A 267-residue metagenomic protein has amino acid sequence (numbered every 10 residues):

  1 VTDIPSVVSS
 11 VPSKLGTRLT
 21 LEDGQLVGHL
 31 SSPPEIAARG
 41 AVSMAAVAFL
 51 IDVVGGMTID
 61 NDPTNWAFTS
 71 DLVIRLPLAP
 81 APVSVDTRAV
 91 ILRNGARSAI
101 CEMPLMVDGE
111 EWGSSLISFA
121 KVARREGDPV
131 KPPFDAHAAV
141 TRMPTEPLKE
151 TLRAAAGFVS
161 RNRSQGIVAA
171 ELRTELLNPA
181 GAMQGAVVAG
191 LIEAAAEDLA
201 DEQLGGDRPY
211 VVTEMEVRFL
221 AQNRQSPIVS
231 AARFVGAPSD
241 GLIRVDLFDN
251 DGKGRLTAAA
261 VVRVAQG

Functional and structural regions predicted by a protein language model:
V1-P33, V122-E175: Non-catalytic linker/capping segments at the edges of enzyme domains
V11-S13, F68, L152-R153, V211 (+1 more regions): Residues that act as N-cap/strand-start positions at coil-to-secondary-structure junctions
S13, V27-I59, T64, A169-L199: Hot-dog-fold acyl-thioester-processing enzymes
R18-A41, L50-G55, N65, R224 (+2 more regions): Polar, glycosylation-prone regions of secreted, cell-surface, and some intracellular proteins
D23-V27, D71, S84-D86, I100 (+5 more regions): Intrinsic-disorder/low-complexity, polar/charged segments enriched in Ser/Thr/Lys/Arg/Asp/Glu/Gln
L30-S32, L76, F119, A170-L172 (+2 more regions): Hydrophobic residues in beta-strands and at strand termini
R39, G55-D86, I91, A196-V229 (+1 more regions): Hydrophobic beta-strand-centered segment that forms part of the acyl-chain substrate-binding groove
V53, L78-V83, V90-M143, A221-S226 (+1 more regions): HotDog/MaoC-like acyl-thioester-processing domains
